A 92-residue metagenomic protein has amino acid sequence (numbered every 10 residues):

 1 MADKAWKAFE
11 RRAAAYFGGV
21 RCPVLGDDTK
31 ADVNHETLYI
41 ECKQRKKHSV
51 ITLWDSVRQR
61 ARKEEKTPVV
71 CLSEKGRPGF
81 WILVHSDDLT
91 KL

Functional and structural regions predicted by a protein language model:
M1-L92: Catalytic phosphate/metal-binding cores of nucleic-acid and nucleotide-processing enzymes, i.e., regions that mediate
